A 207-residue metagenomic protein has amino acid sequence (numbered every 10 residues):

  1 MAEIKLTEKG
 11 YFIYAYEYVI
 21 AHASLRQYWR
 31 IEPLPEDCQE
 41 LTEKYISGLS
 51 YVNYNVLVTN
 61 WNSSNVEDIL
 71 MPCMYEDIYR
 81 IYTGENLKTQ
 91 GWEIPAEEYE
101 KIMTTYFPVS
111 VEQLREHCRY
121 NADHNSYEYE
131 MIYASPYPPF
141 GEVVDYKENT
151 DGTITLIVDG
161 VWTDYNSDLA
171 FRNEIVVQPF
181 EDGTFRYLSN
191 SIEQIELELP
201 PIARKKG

Functional and structural regions predicted by a protein language model:
M1-G207: Mature, Sec-exported extracytoplasmic domains of Gram-positive
